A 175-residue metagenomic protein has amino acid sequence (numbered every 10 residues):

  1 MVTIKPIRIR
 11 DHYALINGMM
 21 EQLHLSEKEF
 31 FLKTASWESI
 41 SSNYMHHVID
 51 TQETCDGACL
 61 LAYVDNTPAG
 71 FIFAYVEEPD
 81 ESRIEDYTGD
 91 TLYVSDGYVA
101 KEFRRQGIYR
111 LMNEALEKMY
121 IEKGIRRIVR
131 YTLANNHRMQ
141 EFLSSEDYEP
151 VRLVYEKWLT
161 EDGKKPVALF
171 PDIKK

Functional and structural regions predicted by a protein language model:
V2, N66-F71, L92: Glycine-rich phosphate/pyrophosphate-binding loop shared by adenosine-nucleotide-utilizing enzymes
V2-H24: A short beta-loop-alpha structural element at the N-terminal edge of CoA-dependent acyl/N-acetyltransferase catalytic
L25-V48: Conserved GNAT-fold acetyl-CoA-binding loop/helix
H46-L61, G70, Y93: A short helix-loop-beta-strand connector motif used in the catalytic cores of GNAT acetyltransferases and, in some
V64, I72-S82: A conserved beta-strand-loop-helix scaffold within acyl/acetyltransferase catalytic domains
E85-K101, L153-E156: Conserved acetyl-CoA binding element of GNAT-fold acetyltransferases
D96-V99, R105-K118, E141, S145: Conserved acetyl-CoA-binding loop-helix of GNAT-fold acetyltransferases
R110, E122, L133-R152: Conserved active-site alpha-helix within GNAT-family acetyltransferase domains
